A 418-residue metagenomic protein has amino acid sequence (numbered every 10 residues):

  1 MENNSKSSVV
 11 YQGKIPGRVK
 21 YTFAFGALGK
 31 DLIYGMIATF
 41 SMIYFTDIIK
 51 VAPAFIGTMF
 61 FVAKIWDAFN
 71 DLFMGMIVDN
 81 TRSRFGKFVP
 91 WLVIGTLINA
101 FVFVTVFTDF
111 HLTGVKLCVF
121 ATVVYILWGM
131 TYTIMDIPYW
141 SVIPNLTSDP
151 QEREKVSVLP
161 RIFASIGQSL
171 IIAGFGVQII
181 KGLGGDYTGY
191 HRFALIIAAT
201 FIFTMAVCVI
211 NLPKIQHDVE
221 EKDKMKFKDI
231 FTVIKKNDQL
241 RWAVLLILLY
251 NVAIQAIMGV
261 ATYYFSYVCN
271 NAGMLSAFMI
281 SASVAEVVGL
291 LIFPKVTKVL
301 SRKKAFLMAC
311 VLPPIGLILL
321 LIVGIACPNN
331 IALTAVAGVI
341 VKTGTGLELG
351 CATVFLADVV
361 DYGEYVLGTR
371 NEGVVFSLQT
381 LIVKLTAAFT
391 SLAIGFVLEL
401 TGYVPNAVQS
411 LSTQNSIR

Functional and structural regions predicted by a protein language model:
E2-R418: Membrane-embedded alpha-helical bundles of multi-pass transporters/translocases, especially carrier/permease families
